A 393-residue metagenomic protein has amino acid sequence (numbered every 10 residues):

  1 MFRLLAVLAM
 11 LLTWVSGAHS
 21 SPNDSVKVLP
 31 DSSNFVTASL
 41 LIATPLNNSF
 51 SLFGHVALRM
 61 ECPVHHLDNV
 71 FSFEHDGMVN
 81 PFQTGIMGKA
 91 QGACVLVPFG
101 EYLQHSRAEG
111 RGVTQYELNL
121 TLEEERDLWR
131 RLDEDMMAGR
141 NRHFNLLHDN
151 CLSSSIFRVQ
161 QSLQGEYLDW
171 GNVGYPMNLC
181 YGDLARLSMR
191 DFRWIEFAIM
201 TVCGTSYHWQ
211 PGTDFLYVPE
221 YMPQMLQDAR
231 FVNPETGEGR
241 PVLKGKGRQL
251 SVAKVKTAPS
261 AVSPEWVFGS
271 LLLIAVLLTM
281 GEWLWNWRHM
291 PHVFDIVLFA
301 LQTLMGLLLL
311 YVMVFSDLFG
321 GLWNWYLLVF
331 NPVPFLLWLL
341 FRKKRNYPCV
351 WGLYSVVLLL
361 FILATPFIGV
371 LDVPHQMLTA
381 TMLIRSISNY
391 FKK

Functional and structural regions predicted by a protein language model:
M1-S25: Bacterial Sec-dependent N-terminal signal peptides
S21-V36: A eukaryotic "domain-start" boundary segment
P30, N48-F50, M189-D191: A general structural signal for short secondary-structure junctions and capping/turn motifs
S33-R111: Glycine-rich catalytic cores of cysteine/serine-nucleophile enzymes that process amide/ester linkages in cell-envelope
L40, A57-M60, F71, Y116-L120 (+6 more regions): Generic structural hydrophobic/aromatic packing signal, biased to beta-strands
G77-E166: A cross-kingdom signal targeting lumenal/periplasmic-facing segments of multi-pass membrane and secretory-pathway
E134-K393: Activation targets extended, charge/polar-rich intrinsically disordered C-terminal tails
